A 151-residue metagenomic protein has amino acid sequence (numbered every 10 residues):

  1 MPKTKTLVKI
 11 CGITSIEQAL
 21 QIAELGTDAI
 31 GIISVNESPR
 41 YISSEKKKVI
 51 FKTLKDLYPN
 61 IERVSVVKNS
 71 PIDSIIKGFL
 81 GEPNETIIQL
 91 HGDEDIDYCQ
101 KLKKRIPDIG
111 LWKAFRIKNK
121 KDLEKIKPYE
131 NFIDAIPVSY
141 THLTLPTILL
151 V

Functional and structural regions predicted by a protein language model:
P2-D56: Basic, often amphipathic N-terminal segments
K3-K9, Y58-S65, I106-R116: Short beta-strand/loop segments at the ligand-binding rim of alpha/beta enzyme cores
E17-E24, I72-E82, K121-N131: Catalytic cores of alpha/beta
I33-N36, R63-S70, G78-Y98, G110-K121 (+1 more regions): Catalytic beta/alpha-barrel core
S38-F51, G92-I106, K121-L123, L143: Active-site-adjacent beta->alpha loops and helix N-cap segments on the catalytic face of soluble alpha/beta enzymes
Y58, E82-P83, I106, E130-I133: A structural signal for short coil/turn segments at secondary-structure junctions
T141-T147: Conserved small/polar residues in nucleotide/adenosyl-binding loops
